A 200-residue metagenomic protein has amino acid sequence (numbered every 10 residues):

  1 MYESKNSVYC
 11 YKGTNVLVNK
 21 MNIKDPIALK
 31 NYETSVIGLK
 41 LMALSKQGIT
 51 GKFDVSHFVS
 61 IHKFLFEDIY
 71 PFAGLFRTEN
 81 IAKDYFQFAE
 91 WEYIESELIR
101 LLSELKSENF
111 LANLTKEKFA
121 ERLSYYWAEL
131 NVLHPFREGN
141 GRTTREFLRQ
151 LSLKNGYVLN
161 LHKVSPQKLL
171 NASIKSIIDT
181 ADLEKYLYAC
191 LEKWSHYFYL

Functional and structural regions predicted by a protein language model:
M1-L200: FIC/Doc superfamily catalytic core
